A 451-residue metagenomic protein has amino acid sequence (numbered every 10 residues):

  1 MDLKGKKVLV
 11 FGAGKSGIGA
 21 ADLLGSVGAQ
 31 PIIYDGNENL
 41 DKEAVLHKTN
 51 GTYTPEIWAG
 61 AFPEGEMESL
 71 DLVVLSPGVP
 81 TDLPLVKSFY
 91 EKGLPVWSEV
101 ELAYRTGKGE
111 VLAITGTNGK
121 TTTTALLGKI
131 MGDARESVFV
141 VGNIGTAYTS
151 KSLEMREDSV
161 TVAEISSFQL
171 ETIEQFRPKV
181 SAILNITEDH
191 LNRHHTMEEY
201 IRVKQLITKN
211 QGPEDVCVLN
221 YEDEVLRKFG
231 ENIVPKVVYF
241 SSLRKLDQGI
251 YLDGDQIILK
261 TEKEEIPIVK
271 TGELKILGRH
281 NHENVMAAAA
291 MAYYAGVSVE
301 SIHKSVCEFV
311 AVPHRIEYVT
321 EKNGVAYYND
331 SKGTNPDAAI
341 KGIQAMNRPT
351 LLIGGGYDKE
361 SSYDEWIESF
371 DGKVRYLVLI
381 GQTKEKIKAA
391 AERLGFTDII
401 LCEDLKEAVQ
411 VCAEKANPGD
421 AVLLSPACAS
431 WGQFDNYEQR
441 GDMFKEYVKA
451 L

Functional and structural regions predicted by a protein language model:
M1-S98, L102: N-terminal leader/targeting and accessory segments in enzymes
D2-K7, G17-V27, T271-V374: Nucleotide phosphate-binding/pyrophosphate-handling subdomain across enzymes that bind or process nucleotide phosphates
G12, L24, V73, I114 (+12 more regions): Residue-level signal for inorganic ion chemistry
P31-N37, C217-Y221, I353-G354, K373-Q382: Short internal beta-strands
E43-P55, D364-D420: C-terminal helical cap/extension that packs against the catalytic core of soluble nucleotide-cofactor enzymes
G60-A61, W97-E101, V234-L252, H303-C307 (+2 more regions): Beta-strand->loop->alpha-helix junctions that form or flank phosphate-binding loops in nucleotide-handling enzymes
E99-V141: Walker A (P-loop) phosphate-binding motif
M155-L246, Y251-D253, I258, V269-I276 (+1 more regions): Flexible active-site lid/hinge loop adjacent to a nucleotide/diphosphate and Mg2+-phosphate binding pocket
